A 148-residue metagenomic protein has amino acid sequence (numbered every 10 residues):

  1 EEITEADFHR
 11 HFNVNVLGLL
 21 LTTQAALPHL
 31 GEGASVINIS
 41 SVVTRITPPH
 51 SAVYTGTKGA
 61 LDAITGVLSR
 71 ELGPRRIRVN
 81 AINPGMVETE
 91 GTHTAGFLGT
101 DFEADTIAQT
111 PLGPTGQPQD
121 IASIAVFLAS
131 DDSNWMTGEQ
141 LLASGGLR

Functional and structural regions predicted by a protein language model:
E1, I46-A52, P74, G113 (+2 more regions): Active-site loop immediately N-terminal to the catalytic Tyr-X3-Lys motif of short-chain dehydrogenase/reductase
T4-H9, T106: Substrate-binding pocket helix/loop in short-chain dehydrogenase/reductase
T23, T57: Active-site helix of classical SDR
P28-H29, R70-P74, N134: Alpha-helical segment proximal to the catalytic Tyr-Lys
S41: Residue(s) in the substrate-gating loop at a strand-loop-helix junction that position the organic substrate next
P74, M86-T110: A glycine/serine/threonine-rich, flexible loop-to-helix segment that serves as the NAD(P) cofactor-binding "lid"
A81, A104-D132, M136, A143-G145: C-terminal helical subdomain
